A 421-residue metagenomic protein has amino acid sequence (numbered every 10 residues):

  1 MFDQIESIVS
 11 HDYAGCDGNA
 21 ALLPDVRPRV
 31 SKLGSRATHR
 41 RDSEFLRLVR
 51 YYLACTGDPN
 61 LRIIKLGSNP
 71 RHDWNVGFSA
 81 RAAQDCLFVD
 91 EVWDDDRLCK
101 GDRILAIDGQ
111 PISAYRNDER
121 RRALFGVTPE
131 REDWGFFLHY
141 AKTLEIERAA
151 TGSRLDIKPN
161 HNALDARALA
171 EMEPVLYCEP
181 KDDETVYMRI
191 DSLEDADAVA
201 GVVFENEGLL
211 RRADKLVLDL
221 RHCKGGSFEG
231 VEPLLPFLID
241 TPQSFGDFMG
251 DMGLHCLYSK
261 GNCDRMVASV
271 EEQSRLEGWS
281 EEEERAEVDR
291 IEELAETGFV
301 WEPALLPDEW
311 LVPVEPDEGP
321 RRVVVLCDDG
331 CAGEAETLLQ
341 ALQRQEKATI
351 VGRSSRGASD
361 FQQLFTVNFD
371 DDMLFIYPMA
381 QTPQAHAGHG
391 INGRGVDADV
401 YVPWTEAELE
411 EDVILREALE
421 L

Functional and structural regions predicted by a protein language model:
M1-L216, L220-D251, Y258-M266, R322 (+4 more regions): Flexible, low-complexity junctional segments that flank or bridge functional domains
G67, D397, E411-V413: Juxtamembrane/interface motifs at transmembrane-helix termini
F228-L409: Conserved acidic, small-residue-rich alpha-beta core segments centered on
